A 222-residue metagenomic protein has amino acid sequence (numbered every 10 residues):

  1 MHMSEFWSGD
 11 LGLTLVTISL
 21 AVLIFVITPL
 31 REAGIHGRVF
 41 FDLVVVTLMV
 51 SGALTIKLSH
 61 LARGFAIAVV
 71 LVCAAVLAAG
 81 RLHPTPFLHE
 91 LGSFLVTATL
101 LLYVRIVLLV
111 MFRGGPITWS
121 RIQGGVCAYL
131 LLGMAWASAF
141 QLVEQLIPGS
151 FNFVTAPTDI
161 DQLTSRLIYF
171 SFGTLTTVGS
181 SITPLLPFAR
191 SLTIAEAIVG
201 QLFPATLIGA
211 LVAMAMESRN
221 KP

Functional and structural regions predicted by a protein language model:
M1-I18, L58-L61: N-terminal membrane topogenic signal
E5, F25-V39, G52-L61, L82-H83: Short, hydrophobic transmembrane alpha-helix segments
D10-F25, I67-V72: Alpha-helical transmembrane segments
L30-R38, A135-Y169: Outer-pore turret/helix-boundary of cation channels
R31-V45, F65-I67, H89-L101, S165: Structural signature of hydrophobic alpha-helical transmembrane segments
H60-V72, H89-T97, I117-C127: Cytoplasmic-side transmembrane-helix entry/capping segments in multi-pass membrane proteins
Y103-G149: Pore-domain transmembrane helices of cation channels
D161-K221: Pore domain of cation channels
